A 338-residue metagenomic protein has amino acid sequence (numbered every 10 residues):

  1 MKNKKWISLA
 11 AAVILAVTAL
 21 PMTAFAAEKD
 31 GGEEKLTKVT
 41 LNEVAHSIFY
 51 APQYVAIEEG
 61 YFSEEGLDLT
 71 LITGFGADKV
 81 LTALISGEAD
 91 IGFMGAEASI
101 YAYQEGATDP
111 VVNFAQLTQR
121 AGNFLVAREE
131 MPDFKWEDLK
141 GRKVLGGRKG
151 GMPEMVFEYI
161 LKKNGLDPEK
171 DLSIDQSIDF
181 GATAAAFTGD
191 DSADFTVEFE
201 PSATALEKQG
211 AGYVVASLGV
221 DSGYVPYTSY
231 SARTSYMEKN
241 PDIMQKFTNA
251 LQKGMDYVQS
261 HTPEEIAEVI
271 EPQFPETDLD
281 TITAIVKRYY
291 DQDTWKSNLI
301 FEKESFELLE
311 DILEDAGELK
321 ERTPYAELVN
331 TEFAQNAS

Functional and structural regions predicted by a protein language model:
M1-K38, Q335-S338: Short, low-complexity disordered leader/linker segments with a strong preference for bacterial N-terminal type II
K29-S177, A186, D194-E200, A211 (+2 more regions): Short, glycine-/small- and polar/acidic-enriched structural segments that line small-molecule recognition paths
S47, G74-D78, F93, G151-M152 (+5 more regions): Soluble non-cytosolic domains of exported or imported proteins
Y54, I100, E158, T204 (+3 more regions): Predominant activation on well-ordered alpha-helical scaffold segments within soluble catalytic domains
A89-F93, Y290-K303, F333-S338: Short amphipathic alpha-helical segments at helix boundaries and their inter-helical linkers
E129, G181-F274: Pocket-lining segment of extracytoplasmic ligand-binding domains
E238-K320: Secondary-structure end/capping motifs
L308-S338: C-terminal solvent-exposed extensions
